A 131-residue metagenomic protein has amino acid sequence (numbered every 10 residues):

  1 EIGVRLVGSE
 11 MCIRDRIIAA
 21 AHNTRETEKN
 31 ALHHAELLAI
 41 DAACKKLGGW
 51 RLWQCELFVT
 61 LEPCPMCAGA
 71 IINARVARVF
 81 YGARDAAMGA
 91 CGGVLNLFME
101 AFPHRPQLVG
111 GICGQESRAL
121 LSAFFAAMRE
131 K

Functional and structural regions predicted by a protein language model:
E1-G8, I13: Single conserved hydrophobic/aromatic residue that forms the stacking wall/gate of nucleotide- or nucleobase-binding
G3, G48-G49, F98-E100: Short secondary-structure boundary/capping segments
I18-A19: A structural microfeature
T24-L38: A short, polar/charged loop-to-alpha-helix boundary motif
R25, V59, A83: Residues that line or immediately flank small-molecule/substrate-binding pockets and catalytic motifs
A35-R51: Short, charged low-complexity linear segments at domain edges
G49-L61: Immediate flanking context of iron-sulfur cluster ligation sites
P63-M66, A70-K131: Zinc-dependent deaminase
